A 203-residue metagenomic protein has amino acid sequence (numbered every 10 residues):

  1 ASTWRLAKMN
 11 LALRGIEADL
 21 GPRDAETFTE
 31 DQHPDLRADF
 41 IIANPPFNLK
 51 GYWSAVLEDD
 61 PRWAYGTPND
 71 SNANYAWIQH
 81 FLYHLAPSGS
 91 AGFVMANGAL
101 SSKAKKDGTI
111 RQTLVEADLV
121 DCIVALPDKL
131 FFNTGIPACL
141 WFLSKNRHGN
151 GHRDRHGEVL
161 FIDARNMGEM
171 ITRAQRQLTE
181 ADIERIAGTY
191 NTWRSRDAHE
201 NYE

Functional and structural regions predicted by a protein language model:
S2-L36: S-adenosyl-L-methionine
D35-E203: A conserved structural/catalytic subdomain of Rossmann-like adenosyl-cofactor enzymes
